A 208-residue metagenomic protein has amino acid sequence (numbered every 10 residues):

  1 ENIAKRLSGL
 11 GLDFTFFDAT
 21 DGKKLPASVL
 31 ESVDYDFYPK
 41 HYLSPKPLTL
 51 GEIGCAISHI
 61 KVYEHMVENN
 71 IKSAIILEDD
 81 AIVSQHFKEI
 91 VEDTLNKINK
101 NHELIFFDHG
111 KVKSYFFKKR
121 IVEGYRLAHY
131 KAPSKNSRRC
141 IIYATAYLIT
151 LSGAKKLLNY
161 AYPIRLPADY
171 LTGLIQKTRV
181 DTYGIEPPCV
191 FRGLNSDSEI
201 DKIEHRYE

Functional and structural regions predicted by a protein language model:
E1-L77, A81-E208: An acidic/histidine-cluster motif and surrounding catalytic segment that typifies divalent-metal-assisted enzyme active
